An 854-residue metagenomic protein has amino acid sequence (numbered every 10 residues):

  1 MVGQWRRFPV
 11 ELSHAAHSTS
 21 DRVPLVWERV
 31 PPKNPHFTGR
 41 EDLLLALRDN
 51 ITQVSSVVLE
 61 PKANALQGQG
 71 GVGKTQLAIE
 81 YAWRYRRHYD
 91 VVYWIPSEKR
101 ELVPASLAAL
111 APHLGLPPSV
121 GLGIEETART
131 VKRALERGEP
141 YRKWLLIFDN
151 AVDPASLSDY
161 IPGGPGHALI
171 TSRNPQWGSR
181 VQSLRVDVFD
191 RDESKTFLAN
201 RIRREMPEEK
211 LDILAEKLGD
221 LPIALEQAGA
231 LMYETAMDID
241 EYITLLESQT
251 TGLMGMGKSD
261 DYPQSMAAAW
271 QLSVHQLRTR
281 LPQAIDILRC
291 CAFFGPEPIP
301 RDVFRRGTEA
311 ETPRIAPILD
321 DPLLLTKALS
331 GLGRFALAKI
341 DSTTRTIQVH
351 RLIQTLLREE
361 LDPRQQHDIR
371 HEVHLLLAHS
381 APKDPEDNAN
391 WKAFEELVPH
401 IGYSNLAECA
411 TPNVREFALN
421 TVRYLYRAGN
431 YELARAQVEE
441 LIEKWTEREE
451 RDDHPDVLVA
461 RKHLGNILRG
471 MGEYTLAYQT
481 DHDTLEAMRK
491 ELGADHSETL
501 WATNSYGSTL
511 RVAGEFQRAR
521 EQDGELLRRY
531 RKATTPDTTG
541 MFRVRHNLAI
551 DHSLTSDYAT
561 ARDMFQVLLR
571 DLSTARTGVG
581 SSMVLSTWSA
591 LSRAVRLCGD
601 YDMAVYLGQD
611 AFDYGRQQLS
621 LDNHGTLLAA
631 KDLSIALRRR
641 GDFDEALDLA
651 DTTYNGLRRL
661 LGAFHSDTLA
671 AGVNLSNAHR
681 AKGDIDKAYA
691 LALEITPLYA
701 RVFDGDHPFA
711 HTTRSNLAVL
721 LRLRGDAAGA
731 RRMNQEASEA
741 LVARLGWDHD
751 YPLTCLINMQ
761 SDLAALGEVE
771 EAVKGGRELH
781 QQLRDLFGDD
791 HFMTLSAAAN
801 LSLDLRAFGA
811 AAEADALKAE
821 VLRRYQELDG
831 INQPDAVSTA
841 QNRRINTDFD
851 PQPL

Functional and structural regions predicted by a protein language model:
V2-K444, P455-H463, I467-A487, E515-G524 (+9 more regions): Aliphatic-rich helical/repeat scaffold segments used for oligomerization and domain docking
L361-H367, D384-W391, L425-R435, L468-Y478 (+9 more regions): Short coil/turn connectors between adjacent alpha-helices in alpha-solenoid helical repeat scaffolds
P382, E440-E447, L485-K490, E525-K532 (+7 more regions): Amphipathic alpha-helical segments of tetratricopeptide repeats
A389, C409, E449-D452, A494 (+8 more regions): Structural signature of alpha-solenoid helical repeat scaffolds
L419-Y426, P455-G470, S497-V512, T539-L554 (+7 more regions): Conserved alpha-helical positions within TPR/SEL1-like repeat arrays
R616, L627, K631, R638 (+1 more regions): Eukaryotic tandem repeat interaction scaffolds
L783-M793, A799-L854: C-terminal non-catalytic interaction modules
